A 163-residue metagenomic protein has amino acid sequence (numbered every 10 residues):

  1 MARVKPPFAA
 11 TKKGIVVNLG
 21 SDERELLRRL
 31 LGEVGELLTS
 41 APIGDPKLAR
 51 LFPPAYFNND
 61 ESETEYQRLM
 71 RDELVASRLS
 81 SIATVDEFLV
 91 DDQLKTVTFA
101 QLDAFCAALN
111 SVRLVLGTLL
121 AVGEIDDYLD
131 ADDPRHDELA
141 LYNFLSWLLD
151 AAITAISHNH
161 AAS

Functional and structural regions predicted by a protein language model:
M1-A76, S80, T84, F88-L89 (+5 more regions): Charged, alpha-helix-forming regions
